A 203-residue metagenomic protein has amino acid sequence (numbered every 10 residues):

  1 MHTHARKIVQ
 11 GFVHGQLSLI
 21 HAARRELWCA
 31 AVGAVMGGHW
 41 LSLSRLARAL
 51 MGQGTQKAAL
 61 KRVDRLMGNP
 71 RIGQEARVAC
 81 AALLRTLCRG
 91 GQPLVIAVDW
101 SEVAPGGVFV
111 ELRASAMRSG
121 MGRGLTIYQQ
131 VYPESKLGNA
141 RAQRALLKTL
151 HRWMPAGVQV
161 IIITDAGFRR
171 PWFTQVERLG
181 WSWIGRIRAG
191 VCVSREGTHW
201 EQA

Functional and structural regions predicted by a protein language model:
M1: Extended, highly charged
H4-I8, F12-Q92, K148-T149: Electropositive nucleic-acid engagement tracts
L46, V95-E102, G124, V160-R169 (+1 more regions): Short, conserved catalytic/metal-binding motifs centered on acidic residues
Q56-A58, R62, G91-M154: RNase H-like nuclease fold core
R71-Q74, A104-V108, P171: Short active-site-adjacent helix-start/loop capping segments
C80-T86, R113-S115, W172: Intrinsically disordered, low-complexity boundary segments flanking structured domains
Q129-A203: An internal, acidic/charged active-site-proximal segment that coordinates divalent cations and/or engages
